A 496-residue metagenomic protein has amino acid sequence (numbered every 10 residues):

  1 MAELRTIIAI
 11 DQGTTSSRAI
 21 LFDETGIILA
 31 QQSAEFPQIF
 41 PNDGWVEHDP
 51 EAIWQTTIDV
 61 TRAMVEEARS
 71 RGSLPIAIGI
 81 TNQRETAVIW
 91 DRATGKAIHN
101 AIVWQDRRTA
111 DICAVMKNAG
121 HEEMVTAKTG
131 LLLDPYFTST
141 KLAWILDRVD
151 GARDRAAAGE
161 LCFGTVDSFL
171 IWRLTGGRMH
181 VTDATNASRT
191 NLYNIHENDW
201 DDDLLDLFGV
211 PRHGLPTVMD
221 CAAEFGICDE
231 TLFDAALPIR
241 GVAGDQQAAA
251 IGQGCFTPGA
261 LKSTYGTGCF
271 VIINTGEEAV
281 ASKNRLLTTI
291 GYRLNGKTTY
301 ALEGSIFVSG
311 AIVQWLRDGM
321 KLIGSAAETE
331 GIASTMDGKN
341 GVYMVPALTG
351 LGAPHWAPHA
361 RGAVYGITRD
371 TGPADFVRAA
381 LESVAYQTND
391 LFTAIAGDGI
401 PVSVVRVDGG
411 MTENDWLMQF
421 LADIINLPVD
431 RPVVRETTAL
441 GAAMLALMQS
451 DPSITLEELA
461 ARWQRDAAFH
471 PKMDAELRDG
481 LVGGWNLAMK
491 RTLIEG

Functional and structural regions predicted by a protein language model:
M1-H99, A127, F233-P238, I425-V429 (+3 more regions): N-terminal glycine/serine-rich phosphate-binding loop of ATP-dependent small-molecule kinases, especially carbohydrate
A2, I7-I10, A110, M116-H180 (+3 more regions): Active-site core segments that coordinate phosphate-bearing ligands/cofactors across diverse enzyme families
A34-F36, D220, Y292, P471: Active-site donor-binding loop signature of nucleotide-sugar glycosyltransferases
E67-V103, L132-T138, I171-N194, M219 (+1 more regions): Short beta-strand-loop/turn "lid" adjacent to the catalytic site in phosphate-handling enzymes
D106: Carbohydrate-associated surface elements
L205-A223: A conserved helix-loop-beta module that forms one wall/lid of the active-site cleft in ATP-utilizing catalytic domains
